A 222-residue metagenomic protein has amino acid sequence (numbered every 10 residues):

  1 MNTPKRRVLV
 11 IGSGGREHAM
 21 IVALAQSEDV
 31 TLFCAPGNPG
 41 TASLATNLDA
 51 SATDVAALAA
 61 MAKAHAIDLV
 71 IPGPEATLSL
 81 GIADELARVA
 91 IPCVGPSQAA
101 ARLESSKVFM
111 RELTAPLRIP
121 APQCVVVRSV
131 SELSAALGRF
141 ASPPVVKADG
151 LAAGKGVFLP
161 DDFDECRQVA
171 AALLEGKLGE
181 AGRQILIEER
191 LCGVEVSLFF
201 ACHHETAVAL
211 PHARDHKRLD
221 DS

Functional and structural regions predicted by a protein language model:
M1-A99: ATP-binding N-terminal substructure of ATP-dependent carboxylate-amine bond-forming enzymes
N47-D54, V125-S129, P160: Short acidic-hydrophobic, aromatic-tinged amphipathic segments that line or gate anion-handling sites
P96-G156: A conserved helix-loop-beta module that forms one wall/lid of the active-site cleft in ATP-utilizing catalytic domains
P120-P122, P144-V146, P160-S197, H212-A213: Conserved ATP-binding module of the ATP-grasp superfamily
V127, V157-D162, F200-H203, L210: Short beta-strand-to-turn element immediately C-terminal to the catalytic PLP-Schiff-base lysine in fold type I
A207-S222: ATP-dependent carboxylate/phosphate-activation module, predominantly the ATP-grasp catalytic core and closely related
